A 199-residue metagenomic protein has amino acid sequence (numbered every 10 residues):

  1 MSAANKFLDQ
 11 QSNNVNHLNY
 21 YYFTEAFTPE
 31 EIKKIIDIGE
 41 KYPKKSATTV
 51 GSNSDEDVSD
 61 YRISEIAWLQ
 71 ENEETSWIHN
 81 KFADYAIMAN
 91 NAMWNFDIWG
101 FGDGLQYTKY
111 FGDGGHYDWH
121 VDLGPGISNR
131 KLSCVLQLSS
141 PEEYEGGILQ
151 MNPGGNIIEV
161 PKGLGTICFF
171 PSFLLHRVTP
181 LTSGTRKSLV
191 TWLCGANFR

Functional and structural regions predicted by a protein language model:
M1-I167, F173-R199: Fe(II)/2-oxoglutarate oxygenase catalytic core
